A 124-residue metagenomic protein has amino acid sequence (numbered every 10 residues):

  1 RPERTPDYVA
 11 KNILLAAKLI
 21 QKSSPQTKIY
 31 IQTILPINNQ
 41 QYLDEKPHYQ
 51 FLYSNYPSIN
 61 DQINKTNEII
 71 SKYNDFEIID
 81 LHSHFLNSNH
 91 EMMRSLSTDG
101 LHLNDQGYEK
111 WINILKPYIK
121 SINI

Functional and structural regions predicted by a protein language model:
R1-K11, Y30, I34-Y42: Oxyanion-hole/transition-state-stabilizing segment in secreted/luminal serine hydrolases and related acyltransferases
R4-N12, F51-Q62, D99, L103-Q106: Alpha-helix N-cap and loop-to-helix initiation/capping positions
I13-K18, N67: Generic structural signal for well-ordered alpha-helices, preferentially at hydrophobic/aromatic core positions
A17-K22, S71, N123: N-terminal cationic-hydrophobic initiation segments that often serve targeting/anchoring roles
S23-K28: A short helix->loop->beta-strand "cap" motif at the edges of active sites that frequently abuts
N38-E45, L86-M92: Short acidic/His/Gly/Ser-rich catalytic and metal-binding motifs that mark active-site loops of diverse hydrolases
N39-L81: Substrate-gating cap/lid alpha-helix
S95-I124: Histidine-centered active-site loop/cap adjacent to the catalytic His in serine esterases/O-acetyl transfer systems
